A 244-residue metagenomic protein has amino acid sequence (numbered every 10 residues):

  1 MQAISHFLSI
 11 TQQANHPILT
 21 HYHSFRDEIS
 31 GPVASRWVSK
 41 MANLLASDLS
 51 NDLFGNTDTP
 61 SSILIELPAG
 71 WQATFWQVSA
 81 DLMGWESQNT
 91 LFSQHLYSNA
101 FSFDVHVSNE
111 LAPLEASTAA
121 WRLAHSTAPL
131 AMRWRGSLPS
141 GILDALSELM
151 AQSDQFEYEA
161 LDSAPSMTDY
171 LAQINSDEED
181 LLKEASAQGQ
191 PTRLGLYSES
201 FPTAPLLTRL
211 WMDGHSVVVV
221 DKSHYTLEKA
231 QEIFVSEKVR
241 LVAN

Functional and structural regions predicted by a protein language model:
M1-I18: A short N-terminal helical cap/helix-turn-helix that marks the beginning of AMP-binding/adenylate-forming
P17, P60-I63, S102-H106, T118-A124 (+4 more regions): Hydrophobic beta-strand segments of well-ordered beta-sheets in folded domains
L19-G55, Y97-A100, D154-P191, G195-E199 (+1 more regions): Conserved AMP-binding/adenylate-forming core of the ANL superfamily
L44-E86, A185-H215, V219-V220, H224: Conserved AMP-binding/adenylate-forming
V78-L82, A116, V235: Short, surface-exposed basic-aromatic patches at helix termini and helix-loop junctions that form
S87-L91, R122-H125: Short hydrophobic/aromatic-enriched beta-strand-loop microsegments
Q88-E115, L130-S140, D177-T192, S223-N244: Conserved ATP-dependent adenylate/AMP-binding module captured primarily in the ANL superfamily
E110-D180: Surface-exposed beta-loop interaction hotspot
